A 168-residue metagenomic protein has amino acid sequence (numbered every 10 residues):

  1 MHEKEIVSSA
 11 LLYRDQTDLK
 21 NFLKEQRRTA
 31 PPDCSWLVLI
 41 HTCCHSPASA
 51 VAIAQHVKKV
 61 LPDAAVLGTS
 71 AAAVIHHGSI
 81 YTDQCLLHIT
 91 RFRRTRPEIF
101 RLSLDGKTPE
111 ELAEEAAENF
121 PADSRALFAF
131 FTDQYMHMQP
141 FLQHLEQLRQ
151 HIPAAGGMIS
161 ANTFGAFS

Functional and structural regions predicted by a protein language model:
M1-S168: Cofactor- and metal-binding active-site motifs of prokaryotic enzymes that mediate redox/radical or nucleophilic
